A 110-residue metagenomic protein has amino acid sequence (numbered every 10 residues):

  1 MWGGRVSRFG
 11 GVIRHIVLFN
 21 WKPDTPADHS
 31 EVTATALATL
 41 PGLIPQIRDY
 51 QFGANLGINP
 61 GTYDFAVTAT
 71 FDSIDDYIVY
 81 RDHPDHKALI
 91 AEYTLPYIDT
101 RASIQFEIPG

Functional and structural regions predicted by a protein language model:
W2-G10, Q51-P60, A91-G110: Glycine-rich beta-strand-turn "strand-cap" elements at beta-sheet edges
R8, D28, T62, R81-D85: Residues at secondary-structure transition points
F9-R48, F52: N-terminal first-folded block
I13-N20, G53-R81: Short, well-ordered beta-strand segments in beta-rich or mixed alpha/beta enzyme and ligand-binding folds
F19-N20, H86, A91, G110: Intrinsically disordered, low-complexity segments enriched in polar/charged small residues
W21-P23, S73, I108-G110: Non-catalytic surface loops within mature trypsin-like serine protease
A36-A38, L89, I108: Residue-level signature of transmembrane alpha-helix interfaces in integral membrane proteins
L43-I47, T70-I104: An amphipathic, aromatic/His-enriched active-site/gating alpha helix that lines ligand/cofactor pockets
